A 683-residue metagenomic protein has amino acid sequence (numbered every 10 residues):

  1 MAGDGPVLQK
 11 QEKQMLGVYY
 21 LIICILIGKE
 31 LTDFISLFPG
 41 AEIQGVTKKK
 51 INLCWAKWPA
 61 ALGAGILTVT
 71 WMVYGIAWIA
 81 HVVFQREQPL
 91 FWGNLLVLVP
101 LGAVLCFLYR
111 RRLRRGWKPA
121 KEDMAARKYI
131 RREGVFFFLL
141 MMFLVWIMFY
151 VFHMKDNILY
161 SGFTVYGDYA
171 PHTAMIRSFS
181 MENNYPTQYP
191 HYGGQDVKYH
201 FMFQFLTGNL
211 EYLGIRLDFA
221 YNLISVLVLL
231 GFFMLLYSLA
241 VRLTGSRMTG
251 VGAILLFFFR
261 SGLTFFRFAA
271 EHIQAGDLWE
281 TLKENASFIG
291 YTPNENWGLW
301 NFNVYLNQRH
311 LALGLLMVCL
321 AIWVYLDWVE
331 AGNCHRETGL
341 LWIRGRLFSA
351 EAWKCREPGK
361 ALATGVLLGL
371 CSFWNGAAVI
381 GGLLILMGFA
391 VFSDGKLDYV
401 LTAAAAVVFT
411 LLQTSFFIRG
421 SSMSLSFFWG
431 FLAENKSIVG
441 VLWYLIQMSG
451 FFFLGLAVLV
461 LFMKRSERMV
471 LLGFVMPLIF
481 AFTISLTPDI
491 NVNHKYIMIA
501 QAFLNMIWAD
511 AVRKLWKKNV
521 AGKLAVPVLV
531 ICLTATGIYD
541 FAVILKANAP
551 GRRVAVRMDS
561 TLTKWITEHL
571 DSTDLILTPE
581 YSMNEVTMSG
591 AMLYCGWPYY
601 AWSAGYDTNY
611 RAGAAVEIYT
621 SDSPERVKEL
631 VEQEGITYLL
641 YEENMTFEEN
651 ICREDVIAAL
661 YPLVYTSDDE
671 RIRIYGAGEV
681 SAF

Functional and structural regions predicted by a protein language model:
D4-R127: Membrane-embedded, hydrophobic transmembrane alpha-helices
R127-R131, A331-G359, S393-A403, L456-V475 (+1 more regions): Membrane-interface helix-loop-helix junctions at transmembrane boundaries of multi-pass membrane enzymes, predominantly
Y129, L140-M317, E337, R553: Active-site lumenal/periplasmic loops and adjacent helix-entry segments of GT-C-fold, multi-pass membrane
R132-M141, G252-I254, V366, G395-F417 (+2 more regions): Hydrophobic alpha-helical membrane-interfacial segments at the cytosolic entry of transmembrane helices
V226-L229, L311, I380-L383, I490-K517: Hydrophobic/aromatic-rich transmembrane helices and adjacent perimembrane loops
F302-N307, R346-W353, K360-G376, M387: Membrane-interface alpha helices of multi-pass inner-membrane proteins
L320-A331, G381-V391, M448-R468, K514: Hydrophobic, aromatic-rich transmembrane alpha-helices and their immediate juxtamembrane boundary segments
N519-F683: Extracytoplasmic
